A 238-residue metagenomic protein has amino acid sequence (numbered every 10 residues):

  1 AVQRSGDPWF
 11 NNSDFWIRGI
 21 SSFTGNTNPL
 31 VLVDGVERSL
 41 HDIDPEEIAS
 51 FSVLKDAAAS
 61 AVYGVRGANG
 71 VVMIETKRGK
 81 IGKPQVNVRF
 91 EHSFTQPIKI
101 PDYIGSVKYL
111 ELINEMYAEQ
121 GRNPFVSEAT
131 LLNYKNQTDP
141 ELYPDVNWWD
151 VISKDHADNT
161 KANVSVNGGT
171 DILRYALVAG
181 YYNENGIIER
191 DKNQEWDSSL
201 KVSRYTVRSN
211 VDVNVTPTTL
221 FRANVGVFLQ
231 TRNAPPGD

Functional and structural regions predicted by a protein language model:
A1-W16, I20-L30, V36-H41, A58-D238: Membrane-proximal, glycine/serine-rich, low-complexity loop/turn segments characteristic of large bacterial
P45: Entry/capping segment at the start of metal-dependent catalytic domains with acidic active-site entry clusters
K55: Residues that line or immediately flank small-molecule/substrate-binding pockets and catalytic motifs
